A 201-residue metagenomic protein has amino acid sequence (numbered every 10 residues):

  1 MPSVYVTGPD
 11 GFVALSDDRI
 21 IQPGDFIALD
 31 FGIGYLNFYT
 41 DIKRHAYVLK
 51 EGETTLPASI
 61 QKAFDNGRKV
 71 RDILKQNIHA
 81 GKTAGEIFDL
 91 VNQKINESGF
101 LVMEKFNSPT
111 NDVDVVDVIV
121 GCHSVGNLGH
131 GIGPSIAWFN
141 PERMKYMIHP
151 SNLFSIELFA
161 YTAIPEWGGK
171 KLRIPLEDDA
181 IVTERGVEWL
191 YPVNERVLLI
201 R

Functional and structural regions predicted by a protein language model:
M1-R201: Active-site neighborhoods and metal-handling regions in enzymes and metal-associated proteins
